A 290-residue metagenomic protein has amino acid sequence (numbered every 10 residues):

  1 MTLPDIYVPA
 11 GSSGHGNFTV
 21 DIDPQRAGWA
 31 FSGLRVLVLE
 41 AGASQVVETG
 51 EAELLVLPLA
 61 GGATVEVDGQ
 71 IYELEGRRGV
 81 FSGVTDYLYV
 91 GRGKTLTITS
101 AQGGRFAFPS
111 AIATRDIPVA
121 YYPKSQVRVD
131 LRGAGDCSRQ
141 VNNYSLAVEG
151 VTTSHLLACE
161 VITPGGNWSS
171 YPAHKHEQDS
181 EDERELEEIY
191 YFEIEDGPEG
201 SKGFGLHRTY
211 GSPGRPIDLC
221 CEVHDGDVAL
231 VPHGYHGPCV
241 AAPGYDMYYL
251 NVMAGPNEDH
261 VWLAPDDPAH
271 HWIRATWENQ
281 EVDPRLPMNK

Functional and structural regions predicted by a protein language model:
M1-G50, A269-Q280, P284-K290: Generic N-terminal segment detector
S13-Q45, S138-I189: A short glycine-rich, His/Asp/Glu-containing loop-to-beta-strand
R26, S32-T99: Extended, compositionally biased flexible segments
G50-L74, G165, E177-D227, C239: Glycine- and acidic-residue-biased ligand/ion/polar-headgroup-sensing regions
F81-A101, A111, E222-P243: Conserved metal-binding segment of the jelly-roll/cupin
Y89-G93, T99, G104-E177: Non-heme Fe(II) oxygenase catalytic core, chiefly the N-lobe of the double-stranded beta-helix
G104-Y144, G211, L250-K290: Double-stranded beta-helix
P216-L230, Y235-A264: Catalytic core of Fe(II)/2-oxoglutarate
